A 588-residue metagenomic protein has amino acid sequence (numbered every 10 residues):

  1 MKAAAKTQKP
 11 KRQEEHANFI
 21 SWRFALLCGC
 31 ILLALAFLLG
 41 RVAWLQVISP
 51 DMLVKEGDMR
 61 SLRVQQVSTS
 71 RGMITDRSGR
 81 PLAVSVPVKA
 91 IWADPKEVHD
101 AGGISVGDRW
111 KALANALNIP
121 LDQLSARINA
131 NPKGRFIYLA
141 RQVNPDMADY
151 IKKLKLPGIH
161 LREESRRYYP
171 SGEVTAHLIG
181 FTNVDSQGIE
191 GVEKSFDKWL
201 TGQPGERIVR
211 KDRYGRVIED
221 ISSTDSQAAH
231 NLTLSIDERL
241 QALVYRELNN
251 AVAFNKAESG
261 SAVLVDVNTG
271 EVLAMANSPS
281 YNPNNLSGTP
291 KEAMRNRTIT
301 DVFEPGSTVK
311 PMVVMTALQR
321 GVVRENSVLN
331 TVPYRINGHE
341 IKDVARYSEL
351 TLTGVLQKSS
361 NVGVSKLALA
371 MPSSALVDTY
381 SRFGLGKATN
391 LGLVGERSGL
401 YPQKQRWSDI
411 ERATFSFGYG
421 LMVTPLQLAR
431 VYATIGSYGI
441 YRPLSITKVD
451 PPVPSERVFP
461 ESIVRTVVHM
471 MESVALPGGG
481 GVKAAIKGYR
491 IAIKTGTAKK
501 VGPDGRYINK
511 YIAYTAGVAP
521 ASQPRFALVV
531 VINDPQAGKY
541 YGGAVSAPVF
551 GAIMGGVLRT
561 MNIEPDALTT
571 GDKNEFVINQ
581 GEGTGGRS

Functional and structural regions predicted by a protein language model:
M1-L286, S374-G386, G395, P503-Y507 (+2 more regions): Periplasmic/cell-envelope proteins involved in peptidoglycan metabolism and beta-lactam response
K2-A5, A83, K211-I221, A262 (+7 more regions): Beta-lactam-recognizing serine transpeptidase/beta-lactamase-like catalytic domain environment
